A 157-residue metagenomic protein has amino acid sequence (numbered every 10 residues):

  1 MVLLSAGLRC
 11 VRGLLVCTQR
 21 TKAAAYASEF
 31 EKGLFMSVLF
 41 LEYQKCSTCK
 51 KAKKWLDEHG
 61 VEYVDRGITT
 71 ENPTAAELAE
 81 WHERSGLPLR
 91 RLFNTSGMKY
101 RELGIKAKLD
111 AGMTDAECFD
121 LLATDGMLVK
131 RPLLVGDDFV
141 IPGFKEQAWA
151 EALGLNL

Functional and structural regions predicted by a protein language model:
V2-L8: Extreme N-terminal basic, low-complexity initiation segments that serve as generic localization/processing leaders
M36-K54, R66: Local sequence-structure signature of Cys/Sec-based thiol-disulfide redox active-site neighborhoods
K50-K53, D57, R101, A150: Class I S-adenosyl-L-methionine
E62-N72: A short beta-strand-loop structural module common to alpha/beta enzyme folds
T70-L157: Thiol/selenol-based redox catalytic cores and closely related redox-interacting motifs
